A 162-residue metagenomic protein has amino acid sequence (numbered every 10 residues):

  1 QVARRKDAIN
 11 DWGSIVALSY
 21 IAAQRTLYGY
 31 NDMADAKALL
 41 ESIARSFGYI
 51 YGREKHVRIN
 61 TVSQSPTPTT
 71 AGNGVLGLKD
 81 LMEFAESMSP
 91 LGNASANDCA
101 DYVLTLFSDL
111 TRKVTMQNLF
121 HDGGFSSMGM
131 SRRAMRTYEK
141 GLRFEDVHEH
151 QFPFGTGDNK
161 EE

Functional and structural regions predicted by a protein language model:
Q1, R5, I50, S108-R112 (+1 more regions): Generic structural signal for alpha-helix termini and adjacent loop/cap motifs
Q1-V2, I43-A44, Y102, L106: Hydrophobic positions on the long internal alpha-helix of Rossmann-like NAD(P)-dependent oxidoreductase domains
R4-R53, Q64-P68, G92, F125: Catalytic loop of short-chain dehydrogenase/reductase
D7-I9, Y138-F144: Intrinsically disordered, low-complexity Ser/Thr- and acidic-rich flexible linkers and loops, especially at boundaries
W12, R53-R58, V114-M116: Short, small/polar-rich loop/turn modules that mediate ligand/substrate recognition or access, typified
T61, K79-V114, L119-G123, R143-E162: C-terminal helical subdomain
S65-G77, M130: Short beta-loop-alpha junction of Rossmann-like oxidoreductase domains
G129-E139: A short, polar/charged loop-to-alpha-helix boundary motif
